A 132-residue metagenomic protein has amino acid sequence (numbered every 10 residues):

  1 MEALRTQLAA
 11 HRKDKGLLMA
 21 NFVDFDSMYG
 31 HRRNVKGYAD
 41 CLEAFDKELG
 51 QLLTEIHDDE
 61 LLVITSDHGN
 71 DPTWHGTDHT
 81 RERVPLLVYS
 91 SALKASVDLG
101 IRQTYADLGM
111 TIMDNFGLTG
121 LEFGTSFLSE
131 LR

Functional and structural regions predicted by a protein language model:
M1-R132: Feature captures the catalytic ectodomains and active-site-proximal regions of enzymes that hydrolyze or transfer
